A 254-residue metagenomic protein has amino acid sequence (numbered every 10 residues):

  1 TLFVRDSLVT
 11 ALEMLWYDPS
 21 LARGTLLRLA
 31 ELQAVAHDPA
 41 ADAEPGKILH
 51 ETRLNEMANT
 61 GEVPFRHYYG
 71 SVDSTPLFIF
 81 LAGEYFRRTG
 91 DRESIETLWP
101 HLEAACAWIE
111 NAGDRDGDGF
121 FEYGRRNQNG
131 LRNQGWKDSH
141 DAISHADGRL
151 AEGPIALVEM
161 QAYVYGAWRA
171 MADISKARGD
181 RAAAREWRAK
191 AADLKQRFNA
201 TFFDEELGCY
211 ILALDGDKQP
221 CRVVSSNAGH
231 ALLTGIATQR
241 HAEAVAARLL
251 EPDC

Functional and structural regions predicted by a protein language model:
T1-W16, M57-D73, A146-A162, I211-T234: Solvent-exposed loop and edge beta-strand segments that line ligand/cofactor-binding and catalytic clefts
D6-H37, N227-Q239, A244: Alpha-helical support elements that line or immediately flank enzyme active sites and cofactor-binding pockets
M14, R87-G90, G166, K176: Hydrophobic/aromatic side-chain positions at a characteristic register within alpha-helices of tetratricopeptide repeats
D18-T89, E93-E96, P100-R126, G130 (+3 more regions): Helix-terminus loop motifs that line ligand-binding clefts
A40-A43, E110-N127, A156, A162-A242: Catalytic cores of carbohydrate-active enzymes
G135-R149: A short, charged helix-loop
A246-C254: Non-catalytic C-terminal accessory modules of carbohydrate-active enzymes
